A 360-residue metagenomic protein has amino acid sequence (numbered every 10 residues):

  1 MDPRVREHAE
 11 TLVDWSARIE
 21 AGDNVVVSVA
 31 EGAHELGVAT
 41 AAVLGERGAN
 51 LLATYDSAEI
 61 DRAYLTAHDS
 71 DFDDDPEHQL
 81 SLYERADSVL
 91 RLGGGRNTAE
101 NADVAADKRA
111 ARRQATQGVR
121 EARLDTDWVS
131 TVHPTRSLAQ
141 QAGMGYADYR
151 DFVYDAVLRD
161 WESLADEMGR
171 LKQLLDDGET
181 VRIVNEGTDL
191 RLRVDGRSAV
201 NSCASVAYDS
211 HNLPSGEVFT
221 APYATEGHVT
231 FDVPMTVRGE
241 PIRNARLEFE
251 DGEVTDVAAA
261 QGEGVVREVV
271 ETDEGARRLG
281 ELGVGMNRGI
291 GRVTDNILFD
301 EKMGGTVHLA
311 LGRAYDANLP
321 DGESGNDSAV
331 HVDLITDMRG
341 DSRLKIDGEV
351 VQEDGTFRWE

Functional and structural regions predicted by a protein language model:
M1-E226: Active-site bordering "gate/hinge" segments that shape substrate access to catalytic or cofactor-binding pockets
G32, G95-N97, T135, R197 (+7 more regions): Short, glycine-/Ser/Thr-/acidic-enriched flexible segments
A41-E46, S198, A245-E248, E271-E274 (+1 more regions): Short, solvent-exposed amphipathic alpha-helical segments in soluble enzyme and RNA/protein-processing domains
Q173-T180, P241-R243, T336-R343: A short, compositionally biased
E186-G187, V194-G196, F249-E253, A258 (+1 more regions): Short acidic-glycine loop/turn motifs at beta-strand connectors
L213-V257: Oxyanion-binding "anion nests"
D256-P320: Dual-mode signal for accessory low-complexity, basic/Gly-rich regions
D295-Q352, R358-W359: Internal helix-turn-beta structural module
